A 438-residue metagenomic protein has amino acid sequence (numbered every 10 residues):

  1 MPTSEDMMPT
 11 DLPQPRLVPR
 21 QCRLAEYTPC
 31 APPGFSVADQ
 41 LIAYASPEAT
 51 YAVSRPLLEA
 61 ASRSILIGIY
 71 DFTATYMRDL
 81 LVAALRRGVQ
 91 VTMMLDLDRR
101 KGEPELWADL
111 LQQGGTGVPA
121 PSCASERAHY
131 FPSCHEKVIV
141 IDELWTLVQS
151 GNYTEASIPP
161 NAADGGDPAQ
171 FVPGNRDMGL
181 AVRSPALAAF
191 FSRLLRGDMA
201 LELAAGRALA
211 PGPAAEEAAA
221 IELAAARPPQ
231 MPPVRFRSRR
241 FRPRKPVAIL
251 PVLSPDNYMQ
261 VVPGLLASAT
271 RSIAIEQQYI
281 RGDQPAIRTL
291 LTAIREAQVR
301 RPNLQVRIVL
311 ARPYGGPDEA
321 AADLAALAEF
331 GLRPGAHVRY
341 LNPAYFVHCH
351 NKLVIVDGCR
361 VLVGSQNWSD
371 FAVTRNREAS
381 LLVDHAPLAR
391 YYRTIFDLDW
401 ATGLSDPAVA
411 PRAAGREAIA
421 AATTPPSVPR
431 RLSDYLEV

Functional and structural regions predicted by a protein language model:
D6-R63, G68-S268, T292, R300-R360 (+1 more regions): HKD-type phospholipase D/PLD-like phosphodiesterase module
Q278-Y279: Solvent-exposed loop/linker segments at secondary-structure transitions that flank or connect catalytic domains
A286, L290-T292: Substrate-binding/access-modulating region of protease and related hydrolase catalytic domains
C359-V438: Long, C-terminal catalytic modules of enzymes
